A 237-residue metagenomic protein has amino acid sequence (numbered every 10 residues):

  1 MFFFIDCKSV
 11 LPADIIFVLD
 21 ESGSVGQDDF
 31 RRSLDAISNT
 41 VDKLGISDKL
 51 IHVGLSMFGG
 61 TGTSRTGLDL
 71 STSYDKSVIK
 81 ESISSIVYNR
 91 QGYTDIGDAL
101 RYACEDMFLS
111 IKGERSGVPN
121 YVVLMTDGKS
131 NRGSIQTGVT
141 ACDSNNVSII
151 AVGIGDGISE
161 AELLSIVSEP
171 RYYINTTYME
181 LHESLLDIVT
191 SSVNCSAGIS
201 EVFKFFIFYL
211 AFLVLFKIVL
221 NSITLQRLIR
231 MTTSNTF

Functional and structural regions predicted by a protein language model:
M1-K8, I15-E21, Q27, N175-T177 (+1 more regions): Von Willebrand factor
F2-F3, F203-L220: Hydrophobic alpha-helical signal peptides and transmembrane signal-/tail-anchor segments that drive secretory-pathway
I5-S9, D42-D48, E105-G117, A141: Surface-exposed acidic, glycine-flexible loop patches that form ligand/cofactor-binding and adhesion interfaces
K8-T72, Y121-M125, G153, I158: Von Willebrand factor
L19-S22, S33, L55-F58, A103 (+6 more regions): DG-centered beta-turn motif at the end of beta-strands
T61-N120, S130-S134, A151-E162, E180-E183 (+1 more regions): Von Willebrand factor
I135-I150, G155-A197: Von Willebrand factor A/integrin I-like adhesion domains
I223, M231-T236: Short, intrinsically disordered C-terminal tails of secreted or membrane-associated proteins
